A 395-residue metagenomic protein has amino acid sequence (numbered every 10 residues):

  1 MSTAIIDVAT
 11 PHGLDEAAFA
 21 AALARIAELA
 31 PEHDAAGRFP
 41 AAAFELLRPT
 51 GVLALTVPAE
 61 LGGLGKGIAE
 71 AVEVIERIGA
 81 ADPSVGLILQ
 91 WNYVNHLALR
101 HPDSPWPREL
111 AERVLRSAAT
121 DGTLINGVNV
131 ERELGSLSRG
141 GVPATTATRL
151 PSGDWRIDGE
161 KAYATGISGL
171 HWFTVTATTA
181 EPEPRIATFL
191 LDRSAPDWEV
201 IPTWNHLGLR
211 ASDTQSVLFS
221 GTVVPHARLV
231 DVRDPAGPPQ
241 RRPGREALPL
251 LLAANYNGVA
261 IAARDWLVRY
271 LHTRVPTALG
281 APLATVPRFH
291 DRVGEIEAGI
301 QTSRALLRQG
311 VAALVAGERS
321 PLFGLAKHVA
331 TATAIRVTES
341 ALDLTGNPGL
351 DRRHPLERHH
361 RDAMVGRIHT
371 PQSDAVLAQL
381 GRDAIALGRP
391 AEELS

Functional and structural regions predicted by a protein language model:
M1-A21, E393-S395: Basic/polar N-terminal segments that are highly enriched at the extreme N-terminus, encompassing both cleavable
A21, V259, W266, E295 (+4 more regions): Charged, amphipathic alpha-helical oligomerization/scaffolding segments
P31-D34, Q301-V329, L342-L350: C-terminal helix-coil-helix/basic helical segment that borders enzyme active sites and/or dimer interfaces and provides
A41, E45-R48, L55-T165: Glycine-rich flavin
E160-E199: A short core secondary-structure module
A162-I167, L248-L251, H369: Glycine-rich phosphate/pyrophosphate-binding beta-alpha loops
H206-G299: Glycine-rich beta->alpha junctions and the first turn(s) of the following alpha-helix
N347-S395: Glycine-rich phosphate/cofactor-binding loops in nucleotide/flavin-utilizing enzymes
